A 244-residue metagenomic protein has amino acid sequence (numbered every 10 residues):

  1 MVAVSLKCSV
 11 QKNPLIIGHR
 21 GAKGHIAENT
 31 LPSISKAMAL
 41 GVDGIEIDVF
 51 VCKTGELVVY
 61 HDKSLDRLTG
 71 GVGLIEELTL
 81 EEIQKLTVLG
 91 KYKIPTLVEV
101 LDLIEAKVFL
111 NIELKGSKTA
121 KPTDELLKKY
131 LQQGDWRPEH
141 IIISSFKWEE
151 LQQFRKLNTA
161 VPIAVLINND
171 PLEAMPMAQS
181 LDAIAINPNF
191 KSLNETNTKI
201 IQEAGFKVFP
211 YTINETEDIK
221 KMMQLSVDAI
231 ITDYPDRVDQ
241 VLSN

Functional and structural regions predicted by a protein language model:
V2-N244: Phosphate-group recognition and catalysis centered on beta-loop-alpha active-site segments
